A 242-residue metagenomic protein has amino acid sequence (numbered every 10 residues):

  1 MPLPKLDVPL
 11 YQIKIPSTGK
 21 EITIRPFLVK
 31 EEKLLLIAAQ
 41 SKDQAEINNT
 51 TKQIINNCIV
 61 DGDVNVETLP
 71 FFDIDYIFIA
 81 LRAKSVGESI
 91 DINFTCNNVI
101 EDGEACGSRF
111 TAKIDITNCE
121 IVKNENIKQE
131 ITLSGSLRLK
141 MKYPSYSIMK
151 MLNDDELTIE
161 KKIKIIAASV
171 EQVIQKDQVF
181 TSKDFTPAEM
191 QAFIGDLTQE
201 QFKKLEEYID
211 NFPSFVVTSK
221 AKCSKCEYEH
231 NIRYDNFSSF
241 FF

Functional and structural regions predicted by a protein language model:
M1-F242: Long C-terminal interaction/binding lobes of large macromolecular proteins
